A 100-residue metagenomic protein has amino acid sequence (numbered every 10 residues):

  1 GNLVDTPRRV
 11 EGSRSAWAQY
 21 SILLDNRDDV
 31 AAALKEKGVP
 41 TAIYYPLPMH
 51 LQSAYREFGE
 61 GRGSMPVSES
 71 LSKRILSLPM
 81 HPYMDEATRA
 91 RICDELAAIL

Functional and structural regions predicted by a protein language model:
G1-L100: PLP-dependent aminotransferase class I/II
